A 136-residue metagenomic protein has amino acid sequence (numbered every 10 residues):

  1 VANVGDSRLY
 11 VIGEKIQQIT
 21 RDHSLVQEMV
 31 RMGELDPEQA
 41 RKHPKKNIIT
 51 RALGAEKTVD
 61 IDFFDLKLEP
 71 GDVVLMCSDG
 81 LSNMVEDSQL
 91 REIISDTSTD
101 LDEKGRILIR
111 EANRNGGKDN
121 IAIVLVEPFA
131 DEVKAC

Functional and structural regions predicted by a protein language model:
V1-I12, Q18: Conserved catalytic micro-motifs used in adenylation/nucleotidyl-transfer and phosphoryl/amide- and methyl-transfer
N3-R8, I48-K57, F64-I93, N113-N115 (+1 more regions): Conserved beta-strand-loop-short alpha-helix elements that form and flank the Mn2+/Mg2+-coordinating active site
V11-K15, E28-R31, D87: A short, polar/proline- and glycine-enriched secondary-structure boundary/capping micro-motif
R21-P70, K134: Conserved, helical-rich catalytic subdomain that frames metal- and/or nucleotide-binding sites in enzyme alpha/beta
R91-R114: Helix-loop-helix
E127-C136: P/S/T/G-enriched low-complexity
